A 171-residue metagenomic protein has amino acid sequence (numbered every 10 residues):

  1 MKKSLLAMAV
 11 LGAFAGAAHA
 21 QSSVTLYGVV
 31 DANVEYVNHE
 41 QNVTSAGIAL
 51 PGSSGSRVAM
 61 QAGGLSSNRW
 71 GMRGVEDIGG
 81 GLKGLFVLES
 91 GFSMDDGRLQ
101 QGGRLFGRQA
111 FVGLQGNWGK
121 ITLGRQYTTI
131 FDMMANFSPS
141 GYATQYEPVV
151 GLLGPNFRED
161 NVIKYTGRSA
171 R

Functional and structural regions predicted by a protein language model:
M1-Q21: Gram-negative bacterial Sec-dependent N-terminal signal peptides
A13-F14, N42-T44, G91, N136: Single-residue recognition of alpha-helix boundary sites
S22-E35, G55-R171: Outer membrane beta-barrel
H39: Anionic-ligand binding patches
N42-G55, Q145: Flexible, solvent-exposed loop segments that connect beta-strands
